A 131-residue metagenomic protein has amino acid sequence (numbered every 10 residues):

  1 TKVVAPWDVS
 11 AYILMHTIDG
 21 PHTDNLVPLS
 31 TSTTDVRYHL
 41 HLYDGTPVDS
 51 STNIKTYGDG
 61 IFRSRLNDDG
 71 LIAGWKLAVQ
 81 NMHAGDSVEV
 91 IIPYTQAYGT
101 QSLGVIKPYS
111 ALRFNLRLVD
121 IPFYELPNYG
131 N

Functional and structural regions predicted by a protein language model:
T1-N131: Cross-family detector of peptidyl-prolyl cis-trans isomerase
